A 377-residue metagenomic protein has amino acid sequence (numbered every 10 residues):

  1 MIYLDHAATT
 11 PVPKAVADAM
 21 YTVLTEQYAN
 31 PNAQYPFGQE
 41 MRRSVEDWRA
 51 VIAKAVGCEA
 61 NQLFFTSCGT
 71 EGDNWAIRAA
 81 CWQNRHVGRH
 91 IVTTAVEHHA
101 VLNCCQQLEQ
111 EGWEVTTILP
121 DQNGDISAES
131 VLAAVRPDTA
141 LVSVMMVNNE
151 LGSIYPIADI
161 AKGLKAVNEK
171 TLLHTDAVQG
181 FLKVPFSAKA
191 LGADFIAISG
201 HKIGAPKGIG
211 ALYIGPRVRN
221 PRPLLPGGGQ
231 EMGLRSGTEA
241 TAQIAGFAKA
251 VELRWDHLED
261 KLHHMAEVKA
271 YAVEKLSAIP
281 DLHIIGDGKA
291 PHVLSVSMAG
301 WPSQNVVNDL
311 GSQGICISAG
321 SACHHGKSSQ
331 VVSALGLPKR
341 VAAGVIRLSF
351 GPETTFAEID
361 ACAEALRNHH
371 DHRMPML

Functional and structural regions predicted by a protein language model:
M1-L377: Pyridoxal 5′-phosphate
